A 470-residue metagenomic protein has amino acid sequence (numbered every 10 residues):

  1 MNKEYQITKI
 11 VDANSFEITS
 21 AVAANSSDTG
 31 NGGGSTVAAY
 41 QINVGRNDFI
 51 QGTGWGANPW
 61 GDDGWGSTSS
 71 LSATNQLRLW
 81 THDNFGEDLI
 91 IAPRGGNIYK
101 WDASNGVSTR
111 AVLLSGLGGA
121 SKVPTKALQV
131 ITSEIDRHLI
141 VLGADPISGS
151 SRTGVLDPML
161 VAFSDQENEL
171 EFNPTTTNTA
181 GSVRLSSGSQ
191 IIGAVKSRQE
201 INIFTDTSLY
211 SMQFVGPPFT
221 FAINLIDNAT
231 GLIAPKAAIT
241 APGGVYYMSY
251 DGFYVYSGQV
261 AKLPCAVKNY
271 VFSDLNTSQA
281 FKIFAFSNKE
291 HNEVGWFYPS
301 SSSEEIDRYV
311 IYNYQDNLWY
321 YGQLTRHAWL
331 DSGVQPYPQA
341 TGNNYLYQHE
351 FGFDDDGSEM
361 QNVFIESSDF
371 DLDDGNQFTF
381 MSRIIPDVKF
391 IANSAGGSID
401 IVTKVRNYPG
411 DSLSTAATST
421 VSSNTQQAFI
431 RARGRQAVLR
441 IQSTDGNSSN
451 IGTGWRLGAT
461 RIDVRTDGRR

Functional and structural regions predicted by a protein language model:
N2-R78, N105-L113, G118-V123: Small/polar beta-strand repeat architecture
I50, W55, K100-W101, P146-T175 (+2 more regions): Short beta-strand segments and strand-loop junctions that repeat across beta-rich extracellular domains
W60, A229-I233, T240-G244, D251-R470: Beta-sheet repeat architectures centered on beta-propellers
G66-N75, S108-K282: Beta-propeller and closely related beta-pinwheel folds
N84-F85, R94, N105-G106, T132-R137: Active-site-adjacent structural elements in enzyme catalytic domains
G86-D88, D136-I140, I201, V245 (+2 more regions): Entry beta-strands of beta-propeller and related beta-repeat scaffolds
D88-I91, G96-K100: Hydrophobic or amphipathic alpha-helical targeting/insertion segments
